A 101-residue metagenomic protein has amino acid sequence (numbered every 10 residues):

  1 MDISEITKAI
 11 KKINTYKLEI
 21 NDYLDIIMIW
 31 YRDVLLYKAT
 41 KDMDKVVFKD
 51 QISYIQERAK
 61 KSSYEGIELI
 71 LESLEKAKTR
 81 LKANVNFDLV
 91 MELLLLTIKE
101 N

Functional and structural regions predicted by a protein language model:
M1-S62, E72-K82, L89, L93 (+1 more regions): AAA+ P-loop NTPase domains with strong preference for DNA replication initiators and clamp-loader complexes
